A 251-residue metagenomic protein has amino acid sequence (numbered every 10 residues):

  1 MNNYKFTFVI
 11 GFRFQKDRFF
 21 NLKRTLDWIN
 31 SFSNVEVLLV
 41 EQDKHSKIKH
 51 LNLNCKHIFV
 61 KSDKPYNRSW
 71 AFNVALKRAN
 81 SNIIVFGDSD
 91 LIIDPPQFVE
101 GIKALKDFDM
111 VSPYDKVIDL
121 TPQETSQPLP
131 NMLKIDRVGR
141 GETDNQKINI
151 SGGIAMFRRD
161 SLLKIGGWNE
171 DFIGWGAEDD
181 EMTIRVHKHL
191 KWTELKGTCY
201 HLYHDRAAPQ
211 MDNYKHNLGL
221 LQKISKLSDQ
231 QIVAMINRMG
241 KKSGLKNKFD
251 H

Functional and structural regions predicted by a protein language model:
M1-D27: N-proximal low-complexity "stem/linker" segments adjacent to membrane-targeting elements
N3, A79-N82, D107, G167: Active-site acidic short loop of glycosyltransferases
G11, V111-K116, L195-G197, L202: Short glycine/serine/threonine-enriched helix-capping/active-site loop that flanks the nucleotide-sugar donor pocket
R18-N21, N149, D171-H251: C-terminal catalytic/acceptor-binding lobe
L26-K61: Acidic donor-binding segment of Leloir-type glycosyltransferases
S62-R78: Glycine-rich, basic loop-to-helix element that forms the pyrophosphate-binding segment of sugar-nucleotide handling
S81-I92: Short beta-strand-to-loop acidic/aromatic patch adjacent to the donor-nucleotide binding site
P95-E170: Conserved catalytic core of nucleotide-sugar-dependent glycosyltransferases
